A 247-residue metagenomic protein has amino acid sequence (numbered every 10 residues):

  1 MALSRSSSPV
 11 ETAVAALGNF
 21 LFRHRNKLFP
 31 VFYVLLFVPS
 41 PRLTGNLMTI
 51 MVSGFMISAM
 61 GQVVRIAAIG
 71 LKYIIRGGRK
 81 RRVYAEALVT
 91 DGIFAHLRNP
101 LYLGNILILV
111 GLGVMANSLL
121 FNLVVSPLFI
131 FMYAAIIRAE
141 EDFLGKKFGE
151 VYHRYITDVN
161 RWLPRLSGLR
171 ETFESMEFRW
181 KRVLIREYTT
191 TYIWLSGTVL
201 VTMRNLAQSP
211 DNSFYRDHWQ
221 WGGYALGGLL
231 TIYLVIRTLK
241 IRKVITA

Functional and structural regions predicted by a protein language model:
M1-F94, I106-A247: Membrane-anchoring alpha-helices and their flanking helix-loop junctions
N99: Short, conserved phosphate/pyrophosphate- and ester-handling motifs at nucleotide-, phospho-/glycolipid
